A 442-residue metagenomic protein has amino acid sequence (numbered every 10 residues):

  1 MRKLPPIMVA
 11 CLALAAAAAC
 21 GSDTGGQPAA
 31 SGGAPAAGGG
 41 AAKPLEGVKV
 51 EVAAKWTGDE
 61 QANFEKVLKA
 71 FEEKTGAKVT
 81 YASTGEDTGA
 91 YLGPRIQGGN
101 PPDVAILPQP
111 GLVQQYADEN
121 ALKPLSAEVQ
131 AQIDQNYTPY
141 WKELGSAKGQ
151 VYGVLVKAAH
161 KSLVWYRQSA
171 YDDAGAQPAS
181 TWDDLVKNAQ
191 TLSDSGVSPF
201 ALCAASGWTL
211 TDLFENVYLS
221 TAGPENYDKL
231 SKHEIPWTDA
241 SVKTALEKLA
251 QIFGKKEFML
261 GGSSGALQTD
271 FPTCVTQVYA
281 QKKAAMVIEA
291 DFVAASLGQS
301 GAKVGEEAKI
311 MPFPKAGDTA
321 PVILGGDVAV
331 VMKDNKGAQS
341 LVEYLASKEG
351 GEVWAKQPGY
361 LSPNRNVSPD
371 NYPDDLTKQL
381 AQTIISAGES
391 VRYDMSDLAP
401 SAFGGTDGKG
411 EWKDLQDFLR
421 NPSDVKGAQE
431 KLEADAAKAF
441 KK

Functional and structural regions predicted by a protein language model:
M8-A10, C20-P44: Short, low-complexity, disordered segments immediately C-terminal to signal peptides in bacterial exported proteins
G39-K43, P110-S162, K309: Hinge/lid segment of periplasmic solute-binding proteins
K69-A70, V293, G298-L361: Extracytoplasmic/periplasmic substrate-recognition and gating elements
A70-P139, D172-A174, S180, Q277-V278 (+3 more regions): Extracytoplasmic "Venus flytrap"/periplasmic binding protein-like
P94-R95, P102-D103, I133-S169, S198-A201 (+2 more regions): A structural signal for short loop-to-beta-strand junctions that line the ligand-binding cleft of periplasmic/secreted
Y116-N120, W141-S180, A204-L230, I323-A329 (+1 more regions): Periplasmic solute-binding protein
H233-G265: Glycine-centered hinge/linker elements that transmit conformational signals in sensory and ligand-binding systems
Y360-L361, N366-V367, A381-A436: C-terminal capping/gating helix-and-loop segments adjacent to ligand/active sites or protein-protein/ligand interfaces
